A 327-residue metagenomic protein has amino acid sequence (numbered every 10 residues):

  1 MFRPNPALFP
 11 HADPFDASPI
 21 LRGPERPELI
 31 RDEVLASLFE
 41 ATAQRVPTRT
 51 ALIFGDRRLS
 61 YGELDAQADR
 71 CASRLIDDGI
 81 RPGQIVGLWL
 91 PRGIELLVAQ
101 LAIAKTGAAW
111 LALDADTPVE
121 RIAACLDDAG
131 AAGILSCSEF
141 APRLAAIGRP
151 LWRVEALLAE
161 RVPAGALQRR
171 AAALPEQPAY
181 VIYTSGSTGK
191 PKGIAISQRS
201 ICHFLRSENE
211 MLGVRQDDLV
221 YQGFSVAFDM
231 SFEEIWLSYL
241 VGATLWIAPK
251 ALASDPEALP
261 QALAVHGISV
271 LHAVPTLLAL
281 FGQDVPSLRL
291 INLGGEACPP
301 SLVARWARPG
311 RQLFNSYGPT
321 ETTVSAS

Functional and structural regions predicted by a protein language model:
M1-C202, L212-G213, G242, D284: Carrier-protein-dependent adenylate-forming modules in NRPS/ANL systems
E95-L101, A108-L126, P163-S327: Motif- and composition-driven signal specific to adenylation
